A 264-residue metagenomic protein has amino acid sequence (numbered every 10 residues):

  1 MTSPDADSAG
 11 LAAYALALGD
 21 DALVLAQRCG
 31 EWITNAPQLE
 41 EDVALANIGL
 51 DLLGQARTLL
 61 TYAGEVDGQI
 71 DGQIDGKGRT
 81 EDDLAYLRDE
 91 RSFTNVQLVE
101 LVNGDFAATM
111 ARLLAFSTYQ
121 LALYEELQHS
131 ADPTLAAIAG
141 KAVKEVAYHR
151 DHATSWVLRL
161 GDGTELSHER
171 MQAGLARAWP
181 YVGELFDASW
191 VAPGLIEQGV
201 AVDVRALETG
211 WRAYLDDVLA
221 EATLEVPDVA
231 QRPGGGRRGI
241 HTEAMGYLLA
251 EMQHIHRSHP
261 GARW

Functional and structural regions predicted by a protein language model:
M1-Y14, L87-R112, G163-T164, A178-A201: Acidic/His metal-coordination segments adjacent to aromatic residues that form catalytic metal sites in metalloenzymes
G10-A15, A36-Q55, T109, T134-V146: Alpha-helical scaffold segments that form or flank carboxylate-/histidine-based iron centers
D21-C29, Q55, L59, F116-L123 (+1 more regions): Amphipathic, well-ordered alpha-helical segments in soluble domains
L25-N47, Q120-L135: Helix-loop segments that flank and shape redox-cofactor active sites
G49-L87, T154-V157: Conserved alpha-helical segments that form or flank metal/cofactor-binding pockets of metalloenzymes
Q97-H152: Internal, conserved structured core segments that host functional sites
T134-E197: A contiguous pocket-lining binding segment that forms or flanks enzyme active sites
E169-W264: Extended, helix-rich structural scaffolds rather than catalytic motifs
